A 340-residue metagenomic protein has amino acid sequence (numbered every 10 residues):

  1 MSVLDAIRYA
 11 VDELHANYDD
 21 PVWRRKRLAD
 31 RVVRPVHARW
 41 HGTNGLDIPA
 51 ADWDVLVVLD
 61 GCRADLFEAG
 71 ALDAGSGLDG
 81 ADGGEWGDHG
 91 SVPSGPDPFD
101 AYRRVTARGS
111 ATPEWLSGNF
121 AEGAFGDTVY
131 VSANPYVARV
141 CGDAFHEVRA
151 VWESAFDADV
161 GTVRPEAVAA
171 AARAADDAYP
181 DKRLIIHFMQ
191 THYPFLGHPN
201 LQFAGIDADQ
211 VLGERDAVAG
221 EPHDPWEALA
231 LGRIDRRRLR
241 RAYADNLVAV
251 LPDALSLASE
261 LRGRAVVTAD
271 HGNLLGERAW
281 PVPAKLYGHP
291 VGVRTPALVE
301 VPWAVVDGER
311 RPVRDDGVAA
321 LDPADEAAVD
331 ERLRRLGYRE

Functional and structural regions predicted by a protein language model:
M1-E340: Catalytic domains that recognize anionic headgroups
